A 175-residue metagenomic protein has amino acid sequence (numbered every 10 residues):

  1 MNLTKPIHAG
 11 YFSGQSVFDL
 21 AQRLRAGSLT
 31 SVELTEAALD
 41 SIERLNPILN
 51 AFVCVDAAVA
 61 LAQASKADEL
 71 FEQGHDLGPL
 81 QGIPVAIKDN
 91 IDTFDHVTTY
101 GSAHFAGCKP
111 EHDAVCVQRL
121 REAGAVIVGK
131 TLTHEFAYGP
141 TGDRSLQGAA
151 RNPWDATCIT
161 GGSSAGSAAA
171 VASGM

Functional and structural regions predicted by a protein language model:
M1-L61: An N-terminal boundary/leader segment
L20-L24, A67, S167: Generic hydrophobic alpha-helical segments
S28, V32, H75-D76, H96: Conserved SET/PR domain catalytic loop and adjacent active-site segment of histone-lysine N-methyltransferases
A58-S65, G124-A125: Long amphipathic alpha-helix in the N-terminal Rossmann-like dinucleotide-binding domain of NAD(P)-dependent
Q63-E69, T99, S145: Short, basic phosphate-binding NTP loop
A67-P84: Immediate post-signal peptide segment of exported/extracytoplasmic ligand-binding proteins
L80-M175: Short glycine/serine-rich loop/turn segments
